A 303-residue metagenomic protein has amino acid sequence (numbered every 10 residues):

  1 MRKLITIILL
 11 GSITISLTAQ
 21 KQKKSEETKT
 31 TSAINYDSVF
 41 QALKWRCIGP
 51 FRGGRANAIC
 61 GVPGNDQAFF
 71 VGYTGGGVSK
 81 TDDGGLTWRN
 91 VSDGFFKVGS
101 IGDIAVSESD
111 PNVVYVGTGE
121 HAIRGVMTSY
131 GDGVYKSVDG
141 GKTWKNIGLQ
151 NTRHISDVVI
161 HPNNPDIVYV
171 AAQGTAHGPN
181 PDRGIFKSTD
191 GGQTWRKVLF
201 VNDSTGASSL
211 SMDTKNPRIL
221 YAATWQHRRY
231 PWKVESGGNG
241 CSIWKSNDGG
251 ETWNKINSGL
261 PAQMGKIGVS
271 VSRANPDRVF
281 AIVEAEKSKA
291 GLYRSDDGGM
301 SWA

Functional and structural regions predicted by a protein language model:
M1-K23: Bacterial Sec-dependent N-terminal signal peptides
Q20-A303: Beta-propeller blade termini and top-face loops
